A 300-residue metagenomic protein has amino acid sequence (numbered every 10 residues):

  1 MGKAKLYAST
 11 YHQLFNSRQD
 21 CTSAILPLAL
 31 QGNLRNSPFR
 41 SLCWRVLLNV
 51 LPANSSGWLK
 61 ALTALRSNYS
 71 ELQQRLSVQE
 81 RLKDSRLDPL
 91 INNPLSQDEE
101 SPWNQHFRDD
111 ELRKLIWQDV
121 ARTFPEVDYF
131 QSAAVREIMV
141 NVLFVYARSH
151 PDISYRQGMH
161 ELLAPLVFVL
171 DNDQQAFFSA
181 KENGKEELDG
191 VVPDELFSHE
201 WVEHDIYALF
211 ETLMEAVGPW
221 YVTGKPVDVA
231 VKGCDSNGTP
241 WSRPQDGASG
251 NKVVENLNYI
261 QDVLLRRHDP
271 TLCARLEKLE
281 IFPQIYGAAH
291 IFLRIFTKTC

Functional and structural regions predicted by a protein language model:
M1-D152, L163, V167-E200, Y207 (+3 more regions): N-terminal transition regions in large eukaryotic proteins
N36, R156, F296-C300: Helix N-cap / loop-to-helix initiation motif
H150, G218, V231-C300: Cyclin-like alpha-helical protein-protein interaction core
D152-G158: Active-site beta-strand/loop microenvironment that shapes enzyme catalytic pockets
G158-E161, D205: Classical protein tyrosine phosphatase
